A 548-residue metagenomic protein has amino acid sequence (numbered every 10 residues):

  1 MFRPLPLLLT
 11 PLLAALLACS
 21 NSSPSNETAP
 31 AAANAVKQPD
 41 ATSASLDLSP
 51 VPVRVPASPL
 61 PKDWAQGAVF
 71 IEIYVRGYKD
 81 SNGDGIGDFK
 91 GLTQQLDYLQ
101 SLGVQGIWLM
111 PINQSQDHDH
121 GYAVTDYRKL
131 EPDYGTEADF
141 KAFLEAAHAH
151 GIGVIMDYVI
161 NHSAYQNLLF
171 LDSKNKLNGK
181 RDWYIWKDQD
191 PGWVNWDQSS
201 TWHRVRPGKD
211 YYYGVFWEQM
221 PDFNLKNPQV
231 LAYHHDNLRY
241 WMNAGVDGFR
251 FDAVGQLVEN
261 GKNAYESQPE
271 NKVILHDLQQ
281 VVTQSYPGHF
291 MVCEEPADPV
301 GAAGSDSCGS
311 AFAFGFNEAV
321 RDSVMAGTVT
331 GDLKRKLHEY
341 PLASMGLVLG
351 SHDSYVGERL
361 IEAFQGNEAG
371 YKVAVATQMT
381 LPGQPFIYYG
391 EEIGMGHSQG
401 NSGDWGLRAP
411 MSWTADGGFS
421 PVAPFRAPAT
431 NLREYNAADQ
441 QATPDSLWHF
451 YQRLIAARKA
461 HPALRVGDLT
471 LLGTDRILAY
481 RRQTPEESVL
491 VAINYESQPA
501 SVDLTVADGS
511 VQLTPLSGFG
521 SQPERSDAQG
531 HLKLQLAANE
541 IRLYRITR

Functional and structural regions predicted by a protein language model:
M1-L8: Bacterial N-terminal signal peptides that target proteins for export
L8-A18: Bacterial N-terminal signal peptides
S20-S23, A32, V36-H235, R239 (+2 more regions): Acidic/aromatic-lined carbohydrate-recognition and catalytic surfaces of CAZymes acting on diverse glycans
L48, A65, T283-S285, A297 (+3 more regions): Loop/helix patches that line or flank the sugar-binding groove of alpha-linked glycan CAZymes
G151, Y165-W196, Q279-A415: Conserved alpha/beta catalytic core and glycan-binding cleft of carbohydrate-active enzymes
P499-S521: Beta-strand-rich binding/interaction modules
A528-R548: C-terminal beta-strand-rich structural cap/linker in extracellular carbohydrate-active enzymes
